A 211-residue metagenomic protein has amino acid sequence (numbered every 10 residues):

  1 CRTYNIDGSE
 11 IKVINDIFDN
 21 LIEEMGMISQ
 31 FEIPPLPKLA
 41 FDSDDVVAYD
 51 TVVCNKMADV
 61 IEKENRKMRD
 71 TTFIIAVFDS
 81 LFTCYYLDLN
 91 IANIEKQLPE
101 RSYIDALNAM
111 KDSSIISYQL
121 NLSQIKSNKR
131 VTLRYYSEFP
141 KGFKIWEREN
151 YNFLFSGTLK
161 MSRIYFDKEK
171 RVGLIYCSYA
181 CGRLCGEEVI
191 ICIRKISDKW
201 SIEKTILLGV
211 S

Functional and structural regions predicted by a protein language model:
C1-V172, A180-C181: Flexible low-complexity loop/turn motifs enriched in small/helix-breaking residues
L159-S162, S178, I206-S211: Short aromatic loop motif centered on NTY/YTY
K170-I196: Exposed beta-sheet edge and beta->alpha loop/turn motif
C192-V210: Short beta-strand edge/turn micro-motifs at domain boundaries
